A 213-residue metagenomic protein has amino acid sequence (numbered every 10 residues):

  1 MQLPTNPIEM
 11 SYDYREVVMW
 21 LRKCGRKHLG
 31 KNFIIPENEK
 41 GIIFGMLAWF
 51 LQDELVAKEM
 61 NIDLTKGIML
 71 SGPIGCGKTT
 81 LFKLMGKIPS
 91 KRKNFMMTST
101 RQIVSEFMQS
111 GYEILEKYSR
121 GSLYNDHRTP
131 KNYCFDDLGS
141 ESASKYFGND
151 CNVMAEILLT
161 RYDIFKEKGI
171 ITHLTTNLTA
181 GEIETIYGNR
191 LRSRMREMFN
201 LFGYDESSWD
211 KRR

Functional and structural regions predicted by a protein language model:
M1-D63, F202, W209-R213: A short, basic N-terminal segment
G67: Walker A (P-loop) ATP-phosphate-binding motif of ABC ATPase nucleotide-binding domains
L70: Hydrophobic anchor at the beta1->P-loop junction of P-loop NTPases
G75-L81: Conserved glycine(s) of the Walker
L84: Active-site signature of alpha/beta-hydrolase-fold catalytic machinery across serine- and Asp/Cys-nucleophile hydrolases
K87-Y133: AAA+/P-loop NTPase substrate/partner-engagement loops
D136-L138: Walker B catalytic acidic pair
S140-R213: Replace "adjacent to P-loop NTPase cores in ATP/GTP-dependent enzymes" with "adjacent to NTP-binding cores
